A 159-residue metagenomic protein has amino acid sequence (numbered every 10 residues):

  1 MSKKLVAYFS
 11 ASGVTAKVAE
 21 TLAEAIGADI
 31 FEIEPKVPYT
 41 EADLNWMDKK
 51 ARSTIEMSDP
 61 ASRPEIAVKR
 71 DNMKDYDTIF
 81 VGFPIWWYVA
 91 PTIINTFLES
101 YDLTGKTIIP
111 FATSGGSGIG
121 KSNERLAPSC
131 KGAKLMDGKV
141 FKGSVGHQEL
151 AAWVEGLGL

Functional and structural regions predicted by a protein language model:
M1-T78, Y88-A90, N95-E99, Q148-L159: N-terminal beta1-alpha1-beta2 submodule of the flavodoxin-like/Rossmannoid cofactor-binding fold
I26-A28, K106, A133: A structural micro-motif
S53, K106-T107: P-loop/Walker A phosphate-binding loop and immediately adjacent motor/lid segment at beta-alpha junctions
M73, E99-G105, S129-C130: Short, conserved loop/helix-junction motifs that constitute active-site signature segments in enzyme catalytic cores
F83-P84: Glycine-rich, N-terminal phosphate-binding loop of Rossmann-like dinucleotide-binding domains
W87-Y88, G116: Acidic catalytic loop of the alpha/beta-hydrolase fold
I109-Q148: Short, glycine-/small-residue-rich phosphate/pyrophosphate-handling segment
